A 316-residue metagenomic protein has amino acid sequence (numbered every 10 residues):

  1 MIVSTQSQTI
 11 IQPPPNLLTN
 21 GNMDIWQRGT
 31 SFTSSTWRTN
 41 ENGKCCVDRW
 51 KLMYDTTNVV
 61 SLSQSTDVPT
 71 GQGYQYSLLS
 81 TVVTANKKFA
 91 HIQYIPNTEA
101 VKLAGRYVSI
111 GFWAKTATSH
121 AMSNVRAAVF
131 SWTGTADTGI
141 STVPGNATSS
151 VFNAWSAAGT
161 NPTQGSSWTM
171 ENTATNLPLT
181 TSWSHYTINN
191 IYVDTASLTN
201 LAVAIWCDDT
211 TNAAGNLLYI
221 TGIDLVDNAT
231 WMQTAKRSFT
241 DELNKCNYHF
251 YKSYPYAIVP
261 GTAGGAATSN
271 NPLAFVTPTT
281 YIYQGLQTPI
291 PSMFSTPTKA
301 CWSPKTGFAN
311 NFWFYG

Functional and structural regions predicted by a protein language model:
S4-G316: Extracellular and organelle-lumenal recognition/adhesion modules and their flexible linkers in secreted
